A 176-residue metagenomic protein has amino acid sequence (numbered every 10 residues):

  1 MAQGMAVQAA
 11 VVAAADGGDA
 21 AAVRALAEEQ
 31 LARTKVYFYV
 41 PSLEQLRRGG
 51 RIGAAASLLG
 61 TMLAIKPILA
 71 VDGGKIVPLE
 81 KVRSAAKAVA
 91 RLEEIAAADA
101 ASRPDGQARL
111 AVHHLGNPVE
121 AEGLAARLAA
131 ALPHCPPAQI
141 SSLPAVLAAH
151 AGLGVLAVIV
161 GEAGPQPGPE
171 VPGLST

Functional and structural regions predicted by a protein language model:
M1-T176: Mixed-charge interfacial surface used for oligomerization/domain docking and macromolecular partner engagement
